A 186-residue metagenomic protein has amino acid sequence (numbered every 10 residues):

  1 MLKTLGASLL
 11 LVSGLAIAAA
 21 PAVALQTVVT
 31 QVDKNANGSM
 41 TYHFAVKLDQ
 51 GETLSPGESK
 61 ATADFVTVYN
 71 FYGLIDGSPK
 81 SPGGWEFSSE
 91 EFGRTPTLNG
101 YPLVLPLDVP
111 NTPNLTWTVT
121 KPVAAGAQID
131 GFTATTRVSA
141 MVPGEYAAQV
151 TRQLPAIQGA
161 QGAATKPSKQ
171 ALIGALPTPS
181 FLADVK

Functional and structural regions predicted by a protein language model:
M1-L9: Bacterial N-terminal signal peptides that target proteins for export
V23-K186: Extracellular or exported targeting regions of proteins
